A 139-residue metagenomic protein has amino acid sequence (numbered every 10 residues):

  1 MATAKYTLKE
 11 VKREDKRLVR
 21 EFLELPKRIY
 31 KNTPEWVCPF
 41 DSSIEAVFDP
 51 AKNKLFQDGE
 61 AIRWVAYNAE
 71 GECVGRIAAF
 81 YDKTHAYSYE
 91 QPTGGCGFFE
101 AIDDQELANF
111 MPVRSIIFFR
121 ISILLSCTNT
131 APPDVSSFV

Functional and structural regions predicted by a protein language model:
M1-V19, L25-R28: Conserved N-terminal entry element of GNAT/NAT acetyltransferase domains
R13, A69, F80-T84, F99-A101 (+1 more regions): An acidic- and aromatic-residue-enriched active-site/binding cleft used to recognize and process polar
E24-P26, N32-E35, E60: Active-site loop/lid in soluble adenylation, ligation, and acyl-transfer enzymes
Y30-P50: Conserved GNAT-fold acetyl-CoA-binding loop/helix
D49-V65: A short helix-loop-beta-strand connector motif used in the catalytic cores of GNAT acetyltransferases and, in some
A61-I77: Conserved beta-hairpin
E72-Y87, Q91: Glycine-rich active-site/cofactor-binding loop and its immediate structural neighborhood
A86-V139: Acyl-donor binding region in acyl/amide transferases
